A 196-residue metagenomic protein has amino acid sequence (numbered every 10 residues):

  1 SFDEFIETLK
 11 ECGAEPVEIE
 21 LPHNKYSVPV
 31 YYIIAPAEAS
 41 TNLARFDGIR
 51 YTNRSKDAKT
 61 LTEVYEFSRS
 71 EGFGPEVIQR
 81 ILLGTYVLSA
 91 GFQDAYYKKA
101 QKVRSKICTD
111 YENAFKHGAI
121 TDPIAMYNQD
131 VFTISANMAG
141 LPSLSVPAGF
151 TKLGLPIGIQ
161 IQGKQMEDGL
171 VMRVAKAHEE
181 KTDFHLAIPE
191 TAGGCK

Functional and structural regions predicted by a protein language model:
S1-E15, R45, I78-D110, H117 (+2 more regions): Structural helix-boundary/capping segments
D3, E7, I19, P36 (+1 more regions): Oxyanion/phosphate-interacting regions
F5, A39, D110-Y111, F132: Residues within well-ordered alpha-helices
I19-V30, L61, Q79-R80, T85: Flexible, acidic loop-helix segments that line cofactor/substrate-binding pockets
V28-Y32, L155-G158: Short acidic, glycine/serine/threonine-rich loops at helix termini
P29-N42: Charged, often glycine-rich, active-site loop that binds/positions anionic groups
P36, I49-N53, A136: Helix-loop-strand module that forms the ligand-binding subsite of alpha/beta enzymes
R54-Q79: Glycine-rich phosphate/pyrophosphate-binding loop and adjacent beta-alpha nucleotide/cofactor-binding cores
